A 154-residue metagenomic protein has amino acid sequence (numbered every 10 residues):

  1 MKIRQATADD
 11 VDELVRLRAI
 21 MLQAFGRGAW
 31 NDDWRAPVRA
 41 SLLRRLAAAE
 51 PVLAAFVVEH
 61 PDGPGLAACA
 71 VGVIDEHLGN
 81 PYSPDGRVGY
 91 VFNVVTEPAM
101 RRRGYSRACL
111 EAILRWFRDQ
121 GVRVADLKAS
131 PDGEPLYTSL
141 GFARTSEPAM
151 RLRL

Functional and structural regions predicted by a protein language model:
K2-R16, R27: A short beta-loop-alpha structural element at the N-terminal edge of CoA-dependent acyl/N-acetyltransferase catalytic
A19-L43: Conserved GNAT-fold acetyl-CoA-binding loop/helix
L43-V57, Y90: A short helix-loop-beta-strand connector motif used in the catalytic cores of GNAT acetyltransferases and, in some
V57, G65-I74, Y90, V95: Conserved beta-strand in the GNAT
M100, G104-A112: Conserved acetyl-CoA pyrophosphate-binding loop and the N-cap/start of the following alpha-helix in GNAT-like
L110, F117-S130: Conserved GNAT acetyl-CoA-binding A-motif
V122, T138-P148: Conserved acetyl-CoA-binding loop of GNAT-fold acetyltransferases
D126-P135, R151-L154: Conserved beta-strand-loop-alpha-helix junction that forms the acyl-donor binding cleft
